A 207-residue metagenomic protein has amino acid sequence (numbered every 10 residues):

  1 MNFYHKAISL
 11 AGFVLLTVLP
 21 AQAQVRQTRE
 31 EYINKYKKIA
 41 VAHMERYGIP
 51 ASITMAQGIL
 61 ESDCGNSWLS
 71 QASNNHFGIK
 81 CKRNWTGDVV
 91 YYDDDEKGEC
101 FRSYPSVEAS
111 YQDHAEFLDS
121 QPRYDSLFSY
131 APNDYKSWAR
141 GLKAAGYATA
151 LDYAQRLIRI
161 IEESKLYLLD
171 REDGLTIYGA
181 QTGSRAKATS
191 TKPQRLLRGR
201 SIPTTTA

Functional and structural regions predicted by a protein language model:
M1-L10: Bacterial N-terminal signal peptides that target proteins for export
N2, A21-T205: Catalytic cores of secreted/periplasmic lytic hydrolases that degrade extracellular macromolecules
S9-V18: Bacterial N-terminal signal peptides
